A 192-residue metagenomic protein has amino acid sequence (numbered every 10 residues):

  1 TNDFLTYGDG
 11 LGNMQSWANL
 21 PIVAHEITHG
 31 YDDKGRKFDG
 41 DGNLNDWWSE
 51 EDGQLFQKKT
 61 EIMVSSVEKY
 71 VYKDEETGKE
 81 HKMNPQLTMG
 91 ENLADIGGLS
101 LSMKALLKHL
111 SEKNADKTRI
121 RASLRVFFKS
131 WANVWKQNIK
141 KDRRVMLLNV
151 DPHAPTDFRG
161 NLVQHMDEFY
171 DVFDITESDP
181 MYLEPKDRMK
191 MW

Functional and structural regions predicted by a protein language model:
T1-L20, G30-W192: Zinc-dependent metallohydrolase catalytic domains
E26: Walker B catalytic acidic pair
